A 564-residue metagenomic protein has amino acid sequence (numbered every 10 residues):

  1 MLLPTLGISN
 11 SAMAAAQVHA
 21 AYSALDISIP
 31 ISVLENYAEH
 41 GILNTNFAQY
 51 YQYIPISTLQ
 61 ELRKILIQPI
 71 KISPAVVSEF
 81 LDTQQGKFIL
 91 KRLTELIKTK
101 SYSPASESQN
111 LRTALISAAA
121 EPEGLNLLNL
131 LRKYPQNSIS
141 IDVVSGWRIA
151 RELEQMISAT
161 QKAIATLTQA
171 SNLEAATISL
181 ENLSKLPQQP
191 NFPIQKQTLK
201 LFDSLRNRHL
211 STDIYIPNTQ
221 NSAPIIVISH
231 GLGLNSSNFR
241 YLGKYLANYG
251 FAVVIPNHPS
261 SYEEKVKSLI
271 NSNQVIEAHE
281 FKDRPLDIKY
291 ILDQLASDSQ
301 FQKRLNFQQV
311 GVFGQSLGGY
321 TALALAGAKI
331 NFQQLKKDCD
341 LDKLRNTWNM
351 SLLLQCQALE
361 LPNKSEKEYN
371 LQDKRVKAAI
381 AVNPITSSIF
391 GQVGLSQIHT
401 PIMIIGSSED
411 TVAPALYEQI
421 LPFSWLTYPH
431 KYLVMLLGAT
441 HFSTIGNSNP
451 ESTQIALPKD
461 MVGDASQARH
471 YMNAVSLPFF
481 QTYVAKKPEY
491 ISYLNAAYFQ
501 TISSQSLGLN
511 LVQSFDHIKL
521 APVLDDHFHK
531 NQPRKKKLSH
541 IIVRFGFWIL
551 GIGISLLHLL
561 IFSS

Functional and structural regions predicted by a protein language model:
A38-I178: Mature extracellular/secreted ectodomains of secretory-pathway proteins
L173-N221: N-terminal cap/lid segment of alpha/beta-hydrolase-fold proteins
S222-G231: Short beta-strand element of the alpha/beta-hydrolase
G233, S237-R240, Y245, N257-K282: Cap/lid segment of the alpha/beta-hydrolase catalytic domain
V275-Q302, W348: Alpha/beta-hydrolase active-site loop
A296-G391: Primarily recognizes the serine-hydrolase "nucleophile elbow" in alpha/beta-hydrolase and SGNH/GDSL folds
I404-G406: Short beta-strand/loop motif that positions the catalytic acidic residue of the alpha/beta-hydrolase fold
P414-F423: Short alpha-helix in the alpha/beta-hydrolase fold that links the catalytic acid
